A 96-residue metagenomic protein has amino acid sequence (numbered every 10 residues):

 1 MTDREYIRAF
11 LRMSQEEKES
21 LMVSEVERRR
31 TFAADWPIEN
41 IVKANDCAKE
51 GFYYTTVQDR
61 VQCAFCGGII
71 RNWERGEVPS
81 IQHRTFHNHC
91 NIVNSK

Functional and structural regions predicted by a protein language model:
M1-K96: Intrinsically disordered, low-complexity linker/tail regions enriched in polar/charged residues
